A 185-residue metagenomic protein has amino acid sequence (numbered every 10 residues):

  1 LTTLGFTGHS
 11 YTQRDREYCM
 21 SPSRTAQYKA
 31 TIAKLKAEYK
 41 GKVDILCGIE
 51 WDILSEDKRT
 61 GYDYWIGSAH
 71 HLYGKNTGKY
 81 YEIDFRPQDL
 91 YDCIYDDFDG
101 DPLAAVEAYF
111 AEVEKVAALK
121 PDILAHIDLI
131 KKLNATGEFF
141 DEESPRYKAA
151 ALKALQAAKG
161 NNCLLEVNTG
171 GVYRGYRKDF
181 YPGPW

Functional and structural regions predicted by a protein language model:
L1-Y95, D99-E107: A metal-dependent hydrolase metal-coordination microenvironment
I66-G74, G78-W185: Domain-core and long-helix interface of multi-subunit machines
